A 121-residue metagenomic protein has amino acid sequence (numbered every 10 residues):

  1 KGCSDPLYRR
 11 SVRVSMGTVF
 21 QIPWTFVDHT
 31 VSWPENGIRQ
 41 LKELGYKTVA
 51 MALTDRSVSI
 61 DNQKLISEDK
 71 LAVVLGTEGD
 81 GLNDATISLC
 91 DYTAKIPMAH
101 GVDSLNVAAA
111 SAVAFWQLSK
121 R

Functional and structural regions predicted by a protein language model:
K1-R56: RNA substrate-binding interface of SAM-dependent RNA methyltransferases
P6-V19, D84-R121: Structured adenosyl-cofactor binding patch, chiefly the S-adenosyl-L-methionine
V31-Q40, Q63, T86-I87, Q117: Short alpha-helical interface patches
V49-V102: Active-site/ligand-binding-proximal alpha/beta "capping" segment
